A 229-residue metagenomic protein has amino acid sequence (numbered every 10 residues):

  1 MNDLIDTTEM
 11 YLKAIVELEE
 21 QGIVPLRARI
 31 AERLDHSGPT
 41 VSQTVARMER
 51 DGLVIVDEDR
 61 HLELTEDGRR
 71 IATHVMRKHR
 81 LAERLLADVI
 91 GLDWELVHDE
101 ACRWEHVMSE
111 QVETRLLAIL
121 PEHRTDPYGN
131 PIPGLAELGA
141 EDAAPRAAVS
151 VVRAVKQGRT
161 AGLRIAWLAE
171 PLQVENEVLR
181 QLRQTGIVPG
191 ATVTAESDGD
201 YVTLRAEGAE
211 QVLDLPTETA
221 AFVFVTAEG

Functional and structural regions predicted by a protein language model:
M1-L12, A143-P145: Short alpha-helical segments that sit at the start of domains
Y11, I30, V41-D51, L182 (+1 more regions): Basic amphipathic alpha-helical segments that dock to polyanions
Q21-A31: Short acidic, hydrophobic short linear motifs in intrinsically disordered regions
P39, E95: Key DNA-contact positions within bacterial/archaeal DNA-binding proteins
E49-D59: A short, conserved structural fragment
R60-H79: Basic, amphipathic "hinge/linker" alpha-helix immediately C-terminal to the N-terminal HTH DNA-binding motif
H106-T217: Mid-protein regulatory/catalytic core that forms ligand/cofactor-binding pockets and protein-protein interaction
